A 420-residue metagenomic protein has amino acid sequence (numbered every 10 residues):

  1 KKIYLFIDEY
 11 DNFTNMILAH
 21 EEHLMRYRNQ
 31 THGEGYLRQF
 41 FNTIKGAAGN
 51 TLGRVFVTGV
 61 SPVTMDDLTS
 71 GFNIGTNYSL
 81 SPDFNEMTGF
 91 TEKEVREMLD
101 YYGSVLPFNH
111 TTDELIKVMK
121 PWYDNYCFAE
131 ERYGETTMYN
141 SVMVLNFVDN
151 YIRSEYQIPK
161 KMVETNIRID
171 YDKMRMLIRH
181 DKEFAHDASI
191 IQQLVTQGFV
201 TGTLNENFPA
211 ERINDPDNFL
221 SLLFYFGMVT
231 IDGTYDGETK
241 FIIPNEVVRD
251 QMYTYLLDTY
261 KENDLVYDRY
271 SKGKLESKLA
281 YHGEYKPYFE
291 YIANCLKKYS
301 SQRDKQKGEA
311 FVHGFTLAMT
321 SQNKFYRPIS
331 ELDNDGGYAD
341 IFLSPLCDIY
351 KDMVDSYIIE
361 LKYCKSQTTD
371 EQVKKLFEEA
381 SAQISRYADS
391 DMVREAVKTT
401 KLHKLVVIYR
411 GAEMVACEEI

Functional and structural regions predicted by a protein language model:
K2-Q30: Conserved P-loop NTPase "ATPase switch" module shared by AAA+ and STAND
Y4-D8, G35-Q39, G53-V60, I408: Structural recognition of the conserved hydrophobic beta-strand(s) that form the central parallel beta-sheet of P-loop
N12-N15, G46, V63: Residues immediately C-terminal
M16-L18, D66-S70, V415-E419: A short acidic (Asp/Glu
R26-G53, M392: Substrate-engagement module of ASCE P-loop NTPases
T64-S70, Y78-D149, L194: Amphipathic alpha-helical segments of the small helical/lid subdomains adjacent to P-loop NTPase cores
G75-T76, Y139-A382, R386-A388, C417-I420: Extended alpha-helical interface modules used as scaffolds for assembling large macromolecular complexes
M392-I420: Domain-level recognition of nuclease-like catalytic cores that cleave nucleotide substrates
